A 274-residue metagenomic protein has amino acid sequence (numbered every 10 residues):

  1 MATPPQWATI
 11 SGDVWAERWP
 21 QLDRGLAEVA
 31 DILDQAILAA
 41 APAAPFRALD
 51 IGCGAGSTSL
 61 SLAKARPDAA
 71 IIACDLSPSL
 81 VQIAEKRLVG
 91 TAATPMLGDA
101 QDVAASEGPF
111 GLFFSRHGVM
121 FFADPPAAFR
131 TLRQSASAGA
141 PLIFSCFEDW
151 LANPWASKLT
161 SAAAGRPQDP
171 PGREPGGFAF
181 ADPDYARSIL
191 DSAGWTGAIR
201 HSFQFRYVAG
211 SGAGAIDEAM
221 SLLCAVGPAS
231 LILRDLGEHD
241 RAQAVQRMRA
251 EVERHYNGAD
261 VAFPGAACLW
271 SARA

Functional and structural regions predicted by a protein language model:
M1-P42, S57-S61, L80, R87 (+1 more regions): Conserved class I S-adenosyl-L-methionine
R18, L26, S57, A179-A274: Conserved Class I S-adenosyl-L-methionine
R47-V103, A127: Class I SAM-dependent methyltransferase SAM/SAH-binding core
A70, A140-P141: Short glycine-centered segments of the SAM/dcSAM-binding site in methyltransferase folds
Q101-F113: A short acidic, Gly/Pro-enriched loop at the edge of an enzyme's catalytic core that lines a small-molecule cofactor
G111-P125, E148: A short SAM/SAH-binding and catalytic strip from SAM-dependent methyltransferases
F122-A123, A136-A138: Helix-to-beta-strand junctions that scaffold the AdoMet/dcAdoMet cofactor pocket in Class I SAM-dependent enzymes
P126-A127, P141-S211: Conserved catalytic/acceptor-binding region of the Class I
